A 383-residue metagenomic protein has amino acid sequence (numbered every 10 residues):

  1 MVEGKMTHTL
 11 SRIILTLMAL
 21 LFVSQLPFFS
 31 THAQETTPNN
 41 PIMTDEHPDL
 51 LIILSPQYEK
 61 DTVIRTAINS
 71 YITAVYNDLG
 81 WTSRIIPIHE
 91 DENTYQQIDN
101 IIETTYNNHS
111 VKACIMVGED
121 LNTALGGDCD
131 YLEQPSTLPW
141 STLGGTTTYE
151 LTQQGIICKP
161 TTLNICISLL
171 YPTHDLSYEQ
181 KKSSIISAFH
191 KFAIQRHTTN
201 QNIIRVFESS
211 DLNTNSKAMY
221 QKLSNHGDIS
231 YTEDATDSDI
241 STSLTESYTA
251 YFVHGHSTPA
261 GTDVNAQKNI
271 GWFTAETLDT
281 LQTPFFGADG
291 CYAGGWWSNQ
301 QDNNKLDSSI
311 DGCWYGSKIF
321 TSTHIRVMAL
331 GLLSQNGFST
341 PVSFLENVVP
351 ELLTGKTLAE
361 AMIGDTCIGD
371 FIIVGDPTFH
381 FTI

Functional and structural regions predicted by a protein language model:
M1-Q34: Secretory targeting signatures
Q34-I383: Cysteine-dependent hydrolase recognition
